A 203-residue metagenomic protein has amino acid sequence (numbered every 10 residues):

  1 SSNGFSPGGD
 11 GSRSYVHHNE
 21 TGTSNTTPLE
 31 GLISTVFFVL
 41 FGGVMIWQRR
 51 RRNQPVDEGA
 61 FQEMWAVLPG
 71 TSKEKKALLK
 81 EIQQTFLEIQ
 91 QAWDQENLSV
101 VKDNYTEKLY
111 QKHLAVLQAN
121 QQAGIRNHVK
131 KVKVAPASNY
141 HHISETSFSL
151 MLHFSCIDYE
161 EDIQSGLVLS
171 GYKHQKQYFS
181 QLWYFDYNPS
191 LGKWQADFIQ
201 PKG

Functional and structural regions predicted by a protein language model:
G4-Q84, D162: Juxtamembrane and targeting peptides
Y15, G22, T27, I143-G203: Exposed beta-sheet edge and beta->alpha loop/turn motif
G59-H141: Core segments of small alpha/beta cavity-forming domains
